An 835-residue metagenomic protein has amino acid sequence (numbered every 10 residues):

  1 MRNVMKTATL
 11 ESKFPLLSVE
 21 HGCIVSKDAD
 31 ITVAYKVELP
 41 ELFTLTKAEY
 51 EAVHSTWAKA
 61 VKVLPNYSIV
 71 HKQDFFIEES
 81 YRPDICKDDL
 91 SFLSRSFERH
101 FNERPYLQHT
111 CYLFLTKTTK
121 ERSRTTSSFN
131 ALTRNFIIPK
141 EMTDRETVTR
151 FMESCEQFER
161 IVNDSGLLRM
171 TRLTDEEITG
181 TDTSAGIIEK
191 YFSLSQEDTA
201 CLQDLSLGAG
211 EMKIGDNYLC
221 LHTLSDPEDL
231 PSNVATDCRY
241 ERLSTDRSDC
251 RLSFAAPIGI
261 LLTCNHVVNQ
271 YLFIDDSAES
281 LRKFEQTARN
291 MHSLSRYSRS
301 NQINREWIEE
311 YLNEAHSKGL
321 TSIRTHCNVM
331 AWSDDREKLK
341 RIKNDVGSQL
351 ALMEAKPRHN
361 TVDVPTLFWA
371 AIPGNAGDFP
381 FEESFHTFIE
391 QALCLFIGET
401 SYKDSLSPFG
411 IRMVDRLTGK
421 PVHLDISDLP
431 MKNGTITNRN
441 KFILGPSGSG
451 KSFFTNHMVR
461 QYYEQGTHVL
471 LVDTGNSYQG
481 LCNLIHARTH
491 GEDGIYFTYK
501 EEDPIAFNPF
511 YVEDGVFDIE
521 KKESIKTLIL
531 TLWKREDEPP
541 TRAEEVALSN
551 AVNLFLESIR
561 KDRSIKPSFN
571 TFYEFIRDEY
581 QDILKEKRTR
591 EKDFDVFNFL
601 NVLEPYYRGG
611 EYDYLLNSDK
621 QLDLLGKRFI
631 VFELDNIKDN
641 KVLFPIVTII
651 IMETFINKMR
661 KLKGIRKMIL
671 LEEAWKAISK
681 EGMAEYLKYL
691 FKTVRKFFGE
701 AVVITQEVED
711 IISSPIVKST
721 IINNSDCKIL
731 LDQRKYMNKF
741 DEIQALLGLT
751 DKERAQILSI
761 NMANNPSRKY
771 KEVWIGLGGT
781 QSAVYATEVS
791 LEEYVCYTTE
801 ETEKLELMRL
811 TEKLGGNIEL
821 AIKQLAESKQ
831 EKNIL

Functional and structural regions predicted by a protein language model:
M1-E399: Extended, folded cores of ATP/NTP-driven motor/assembly subunits in large transport and secretion machines
C23-A29, N102-L107, S317-S322, V414-R416 (+3 more regions): Short glycine/proline-enriched loop/turn "hinge" motifs that connect secondary-structure elements and lie
L39-E41, D74-F76, K117-T119, S333 (+6 more regions): Short, flexible loop/turn elements at secondary-structure junctions
K47, E51-V63, G259-T263, A355-K356 (+9 more regions): P-loop NTPase motor domains
I85-L90, S127-L132, G374-D378, I485-T489 (+5 more regions): Short secondary-structure boundary/capping segments
L132-I161, M353, G445-G450, C796-A821: Short, cationic low-complexity segments
S427-S449, F453-Q461, V469-Q479, I495-D503 (+2 more regions): Conserved P-loop NTPase motor cores
T750-T811: Conserved P-loop NTPase
